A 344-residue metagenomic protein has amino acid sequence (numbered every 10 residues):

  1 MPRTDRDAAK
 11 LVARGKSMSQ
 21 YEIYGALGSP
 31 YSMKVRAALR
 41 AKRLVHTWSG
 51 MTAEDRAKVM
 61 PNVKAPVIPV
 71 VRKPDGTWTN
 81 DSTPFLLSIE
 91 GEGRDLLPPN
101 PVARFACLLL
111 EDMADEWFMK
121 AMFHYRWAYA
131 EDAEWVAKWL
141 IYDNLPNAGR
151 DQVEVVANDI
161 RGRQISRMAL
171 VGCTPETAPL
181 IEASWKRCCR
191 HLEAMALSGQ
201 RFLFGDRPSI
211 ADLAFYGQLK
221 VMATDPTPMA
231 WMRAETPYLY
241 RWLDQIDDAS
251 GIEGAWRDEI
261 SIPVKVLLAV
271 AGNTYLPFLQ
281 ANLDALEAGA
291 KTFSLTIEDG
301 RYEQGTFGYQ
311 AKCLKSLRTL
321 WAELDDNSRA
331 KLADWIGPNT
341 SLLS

Functional and structural regions predicted by a protein language model:
D5-Q152, S198, L203, A223 (+2 more regions): GST-like domain detector, emphasizing the conserved glutathione-binding G-site in the N-terminal thioredoxin-like
V102, A106-L110, L180-R187, H191 (+1 more regions): A non-catalytic, amphipathic alpha-helix used as a structural packing/dimerization or gating element in enzyme scaffolds
V153-G172, L180, L268-L286: A conserved mid-domain beta-alpha-beta active-site/ligand-binding segment of alpha/beta enzyme cores
M168-R201: Short N-terminal edge-element motif at the start of the domain
M195-S198, Q218-I252: Short His-centered aromatic/hydrophobic patch
L203-A223: GST superfamily/GST-like fold recognition
D248, E259-L276: Small-residue-rich helix-loop
